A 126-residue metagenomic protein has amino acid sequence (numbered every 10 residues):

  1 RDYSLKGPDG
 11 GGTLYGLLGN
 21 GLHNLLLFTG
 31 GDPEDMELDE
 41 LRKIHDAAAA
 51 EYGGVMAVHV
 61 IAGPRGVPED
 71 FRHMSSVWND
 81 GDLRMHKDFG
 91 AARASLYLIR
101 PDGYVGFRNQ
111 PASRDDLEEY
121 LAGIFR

Functional and structural regions predicted by a protein language model:
R1-R126: Helical substrate-recognition/capping region of FAD-dependent monooxygenase/halogenase enzymes
